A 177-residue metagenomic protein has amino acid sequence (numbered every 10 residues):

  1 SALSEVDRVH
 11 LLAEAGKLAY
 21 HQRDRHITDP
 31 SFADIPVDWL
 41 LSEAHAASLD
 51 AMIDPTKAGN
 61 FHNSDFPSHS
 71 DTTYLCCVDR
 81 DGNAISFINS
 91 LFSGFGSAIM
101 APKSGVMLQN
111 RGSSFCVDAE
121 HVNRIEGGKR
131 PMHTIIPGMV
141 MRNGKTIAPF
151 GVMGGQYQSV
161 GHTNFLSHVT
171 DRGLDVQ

Functional and structural regions predicted by a protein language model:
S1, L12-A15, H162-V169: Buried hydrophobic packing segments
A2-L91, K103-S104, R111: Internal maturation/activation junctions in enzymes
S4-R8, P67, D71, F95-S97 (+3 more regions): Alpha-helix N-cap/helix-initiation motif
A51-D54, V169-Q177: Compact, glycine/acidic-enriched structural inserts
T72, I136, L166: Extracellular structured ligand-interaction cores
N83-A148, Q158-S159, R172: Active-site rim segments in enzyme catalytic domains, especially the processed small/beta chain of N-terminal
M153-L174: Alpha-helical support elements that line or immediately flank enzyme active sites and cofactor-binding pockets
